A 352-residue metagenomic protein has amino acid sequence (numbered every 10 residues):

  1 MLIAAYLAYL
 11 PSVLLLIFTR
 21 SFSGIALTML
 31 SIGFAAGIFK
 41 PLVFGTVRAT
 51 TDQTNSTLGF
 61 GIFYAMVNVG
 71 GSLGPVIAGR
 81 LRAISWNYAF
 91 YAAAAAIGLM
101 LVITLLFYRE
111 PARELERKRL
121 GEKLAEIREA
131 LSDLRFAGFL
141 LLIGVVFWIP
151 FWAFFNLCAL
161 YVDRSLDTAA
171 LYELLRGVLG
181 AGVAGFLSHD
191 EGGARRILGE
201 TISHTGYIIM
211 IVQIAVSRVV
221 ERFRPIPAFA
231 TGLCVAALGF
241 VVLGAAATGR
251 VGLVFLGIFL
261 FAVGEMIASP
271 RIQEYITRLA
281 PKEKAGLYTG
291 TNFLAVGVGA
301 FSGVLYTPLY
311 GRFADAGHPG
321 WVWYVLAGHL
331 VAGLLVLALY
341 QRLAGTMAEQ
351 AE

Functional and structural regions predicted by a protein language model:
M1, R82, I211-P225: Helix-to-loop junctions at the C-terminal end of transmembrane segments in multipass secondary transporters
M1-L15, S23, P227-V242: Structural signature of the two symmetry-related core transmembrane helices
F18-S23, A245-G249: Helix-breaking motifs and short loop linkers at transmembrane-helix boundaries and internal kinks in secondary membrane
I38-T51, M266-P281: Intracellular juxtamembrane helix-capping segments at the cytosolic ends of symmetry-related transmembrane helices
T57-V76, R82, I97, G290-Y306: Glycine-rich segments within core transmembrane alpha-helices of 12-TM secondary carriers
R80-A95, P308-V331: A membrane-interface helix-boundary motif in multi-pass transporters
L99-P111, Y324-E352: Multi-pass alpha-helical transporter architecture, strongest for 12-TM Major Facilitator/SLC carriers used
R113-L142, L174-L175, V183-F186: Juxtamembrane intracellular "pre-TM" segments in multi-pass secondary transporters
